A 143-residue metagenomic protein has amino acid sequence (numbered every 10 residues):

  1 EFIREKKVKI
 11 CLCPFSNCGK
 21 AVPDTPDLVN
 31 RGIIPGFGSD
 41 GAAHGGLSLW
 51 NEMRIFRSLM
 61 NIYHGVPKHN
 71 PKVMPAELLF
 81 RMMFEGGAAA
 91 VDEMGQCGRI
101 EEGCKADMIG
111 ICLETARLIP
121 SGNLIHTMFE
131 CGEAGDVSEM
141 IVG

Functional and structural regions predicted by a protein language model:
E1-K9, C18-P35, G95: Histidine/acidic residue-rich metal-binding segments in metalloenzymes
C11-L12, G110: Conserved beta-strand positions in the central sheet of alpha/beta enzyme cores
P14-C18, D40-A43: Short, acidic/turn-prone active-site loops that include or flank metal/cofactor- and phosphate-binding residues
P26-T115, E130-G132: His/Asp/Glu-enriched, well-ordered alpha-helical/loop segment that forms or immediately abuts the divalent-metal
A116-G122: Short, Lys/Arg- and Gly-enriched loop/turn segments at beta-strand edges
L124-A134: Short glycine-rich, acidic/polar surface loops and turns
M140-V142: Short aromatic-centered micro-motifs
